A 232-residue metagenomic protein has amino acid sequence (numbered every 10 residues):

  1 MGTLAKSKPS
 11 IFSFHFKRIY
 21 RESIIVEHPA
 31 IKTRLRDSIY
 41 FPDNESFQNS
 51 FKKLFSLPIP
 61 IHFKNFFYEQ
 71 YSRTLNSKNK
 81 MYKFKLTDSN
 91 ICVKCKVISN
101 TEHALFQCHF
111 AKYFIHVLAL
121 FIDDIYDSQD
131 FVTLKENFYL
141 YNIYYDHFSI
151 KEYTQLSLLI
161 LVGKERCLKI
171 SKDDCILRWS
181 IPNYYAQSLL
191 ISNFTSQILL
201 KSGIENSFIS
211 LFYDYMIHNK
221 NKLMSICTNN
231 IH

Functional and structural regions predicted by a protein language model:
G2-K6, S10, F14, K32-H232: Family-specific functional microsites
I19-I31: Nuclease and nuclease-like effector domains acting on nucleic acids or nucleotide cofactors
